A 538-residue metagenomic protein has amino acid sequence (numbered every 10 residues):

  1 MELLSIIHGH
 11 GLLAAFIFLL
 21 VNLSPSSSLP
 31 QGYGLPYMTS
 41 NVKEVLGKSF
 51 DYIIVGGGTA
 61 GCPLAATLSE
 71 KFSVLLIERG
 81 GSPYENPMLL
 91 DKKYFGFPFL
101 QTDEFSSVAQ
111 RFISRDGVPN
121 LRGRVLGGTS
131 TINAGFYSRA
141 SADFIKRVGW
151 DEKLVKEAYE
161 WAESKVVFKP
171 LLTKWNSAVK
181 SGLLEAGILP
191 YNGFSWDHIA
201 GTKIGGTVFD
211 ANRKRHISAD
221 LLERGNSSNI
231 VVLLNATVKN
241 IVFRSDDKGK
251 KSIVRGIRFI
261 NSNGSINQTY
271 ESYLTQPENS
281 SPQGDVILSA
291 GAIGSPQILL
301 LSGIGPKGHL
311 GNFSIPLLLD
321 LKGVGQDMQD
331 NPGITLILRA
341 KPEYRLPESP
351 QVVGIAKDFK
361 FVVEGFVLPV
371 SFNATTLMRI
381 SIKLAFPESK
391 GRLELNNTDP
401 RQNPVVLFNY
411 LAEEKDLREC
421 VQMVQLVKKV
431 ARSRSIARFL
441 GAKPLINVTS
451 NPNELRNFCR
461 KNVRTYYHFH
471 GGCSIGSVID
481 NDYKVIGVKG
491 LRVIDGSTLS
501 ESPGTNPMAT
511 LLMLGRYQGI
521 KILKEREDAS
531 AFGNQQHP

Functional and structural regions predicted by a protein language model:
E2-D51, E70, K521-P538: Extreme N-terminal leader/targeting segments of oxidoreductases
S27-R147, K153, R258, P316-L321 (+1 more regions): N-terminal glycine-rich phosphate/pyrophosphate-binding loop and immediately adjacent elements
I54, G58-T59, A292-I293, T498 (+1 more regions): Residue-level detector of alpha-helix initiation sites
S73-L75, G80-E85, L89-L90, D151 (+3 more regions): Glycine-rich loop(s) and the adjacent beta-strand/alpha-helix scaffold that form part
P119, V155, N176-E223, D330-L338 (+9 more regions): N-terminal FAD-binding dinucleotide-binding subdomain shared by FAD-dependent oxidases/monooxygenases
T131, G149-I260, N267, I446-N447: Conserved redox-cofactor binding core of oxidoreductases
N229, D285, P296-K390, N397 (+5 more regions): Mid-to-C-terminal "cap/lid" subdomains and adjacent gly/pro-rich loops that border and regulate access to redox
L234, K239-V242, K250, S435-G504 (+2 more regions): A glycine-rich dinucleotide-binding beta-alpha-beta segment and adjacent secondary-structure elements that constitute
